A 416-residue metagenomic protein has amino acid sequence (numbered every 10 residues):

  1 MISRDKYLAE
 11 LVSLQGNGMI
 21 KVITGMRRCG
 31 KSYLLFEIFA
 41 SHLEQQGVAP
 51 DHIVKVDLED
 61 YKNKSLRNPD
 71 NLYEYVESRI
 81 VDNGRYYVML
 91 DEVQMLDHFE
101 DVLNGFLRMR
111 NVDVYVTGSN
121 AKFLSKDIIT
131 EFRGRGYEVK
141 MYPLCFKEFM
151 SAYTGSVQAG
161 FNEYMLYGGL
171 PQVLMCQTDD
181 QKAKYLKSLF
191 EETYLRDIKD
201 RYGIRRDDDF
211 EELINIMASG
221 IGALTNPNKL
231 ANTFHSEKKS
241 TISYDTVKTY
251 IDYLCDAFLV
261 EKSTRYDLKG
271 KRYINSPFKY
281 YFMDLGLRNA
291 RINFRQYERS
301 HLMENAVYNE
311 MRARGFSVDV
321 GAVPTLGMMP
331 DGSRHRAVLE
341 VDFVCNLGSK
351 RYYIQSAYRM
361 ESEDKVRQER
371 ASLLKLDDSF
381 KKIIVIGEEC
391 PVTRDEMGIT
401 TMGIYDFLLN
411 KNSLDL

Functional and structural regions predicted by a protein language model:
I2-G16: Pre-Walker A adenine-sensing motif
G18-F36: Walker A/P-loop nucleotide-binding motif
T24, Y33, V48, T249-L416: A cross-kingdom feature that marks ATP-driven nucleic-acid transaction machinery
E44-D60: Conserved catalytic segments around the Walker B and adjacent sensor/switch elements of P-loop NTPase domains
K55-G84: Short glycine-rich substrate-engagement loop in P-loop NTPases that contacts/grips substrate
G105, K122-Y137, A152-T154: Short regulatory helix/loop adjacent to the ATP-binding pocket of P-loop NTPases
D113-S119, K140: Structural recognition of the conserved hydrophobic beta-strand(s) that form the central parallel beta-sheet of P-loop
Y142, K147-P324: Interdomain hinge/linker elements that couple catalytic modules in large macromolecular machines
